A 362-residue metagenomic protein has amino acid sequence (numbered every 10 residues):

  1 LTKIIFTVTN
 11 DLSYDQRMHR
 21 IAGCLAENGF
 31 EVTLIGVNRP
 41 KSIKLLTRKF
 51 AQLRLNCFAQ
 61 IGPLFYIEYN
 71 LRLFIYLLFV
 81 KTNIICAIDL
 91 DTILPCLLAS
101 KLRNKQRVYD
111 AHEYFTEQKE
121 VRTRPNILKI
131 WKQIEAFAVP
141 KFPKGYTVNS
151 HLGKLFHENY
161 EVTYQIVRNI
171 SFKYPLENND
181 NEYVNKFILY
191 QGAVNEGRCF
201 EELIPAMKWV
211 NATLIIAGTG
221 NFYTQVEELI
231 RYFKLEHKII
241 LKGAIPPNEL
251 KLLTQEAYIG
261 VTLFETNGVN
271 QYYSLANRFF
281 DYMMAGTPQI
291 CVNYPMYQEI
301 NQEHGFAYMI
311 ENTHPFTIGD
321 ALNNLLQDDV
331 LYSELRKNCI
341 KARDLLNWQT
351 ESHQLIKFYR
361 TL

Functional and structural regions predicted by a protein language model:
L1-K41, K144, P205: N-terminal subdomain of nucleotide-sugar transferases
I5-T7, Y146, D180-I215, R336 (+1 more regions): Conserved donor-binding/catalytic core segment of Leloir-type glycosyltransferases
G36, L53, K132-N178, I239-K242: Donor nucleotide-sugar binding/catalytic pocket of nucleotide-sugar-dependent glycosyltransferases
L71-F79, L94, L98-L102, Y109 (+2 more regions): Membrane-proximal helix-turn-helix segments that form the acceptor-binding/catalytic region of lipid-linked
E227-L252, I259: Nucleotide-activated donor-binding/catalytic signature segment of Leloir-type glycosyltransferases, i.e., the conserved
T254-Y272, T287: Acidic donor-binding loop of glycosyltransferase active sites
A307-P315, N324-V330: Conserved acidic donor-binding segment of nucleotide-sugar-dependent glycosyltransferases
V330-R360: A charged, aromatic-enriched C-terminal amphipathic alpha-helix characteristic of glycosyltransferases across folds
